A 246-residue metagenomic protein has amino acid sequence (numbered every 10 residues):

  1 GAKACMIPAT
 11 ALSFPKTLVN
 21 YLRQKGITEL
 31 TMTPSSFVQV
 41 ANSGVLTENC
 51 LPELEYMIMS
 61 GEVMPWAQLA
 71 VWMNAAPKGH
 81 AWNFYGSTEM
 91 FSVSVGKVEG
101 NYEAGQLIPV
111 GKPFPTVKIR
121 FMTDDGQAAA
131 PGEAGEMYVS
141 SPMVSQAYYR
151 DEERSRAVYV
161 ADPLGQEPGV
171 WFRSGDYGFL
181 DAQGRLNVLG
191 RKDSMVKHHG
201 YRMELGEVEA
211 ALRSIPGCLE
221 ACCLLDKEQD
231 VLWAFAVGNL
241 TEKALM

Functional and structural regions predicted by a protein language model:
G1-T28, S43: Conserved AMP-binding/adenylation subdomain of ANL enzymes
A2-A4, I27-T31, A41-P109, P115-K118 (+1 more regions): Gly/Ser/Thr-rich phosphate-binding loop
L12-K16, W66, A104-L107, K243: Structural motif corresponding to alpha-helix initiation and N-cap regions
P15-V19, E48, E209: Short hydrophobic/charged patches on amphipathic alpha-helices used for structural packing and interfaces
T33-P34, G61, S141, G238: Helix N-cap/beta->alpha junction signal
S35-F37, M64, V144: Alpha-helix capping/helix-boundary segments
H80-N83, V98-M246: AMP-dependent adenylate-forming
